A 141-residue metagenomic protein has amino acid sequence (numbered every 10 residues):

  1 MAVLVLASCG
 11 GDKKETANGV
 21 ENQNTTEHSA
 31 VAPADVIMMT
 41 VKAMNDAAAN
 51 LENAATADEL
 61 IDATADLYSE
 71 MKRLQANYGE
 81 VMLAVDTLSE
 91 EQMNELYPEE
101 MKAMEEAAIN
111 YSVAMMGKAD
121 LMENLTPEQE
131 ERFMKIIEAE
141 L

Functional and structural regions predicted by a protein language model:
V5-S8: C-terminal motif of bacterial Sec signal peptides marking the signal peptidase cleavage site
G11-D12, V20, E80, K118: Intrinsically disordered, low-complexity regions
K13-S69, I136-L141: Immediate post-signal-peptide N-terminus of mature secreted/exported proteins
A30-N50, N94-L141: C-terminal amphipathic alpha-helix
A48, M71-M82, A108, S112: A structural signal for well-ordered alpha-helices, especially hydrophobic packing surfaces of coiled-coils
A57-T64, L74-M101, K118-M122: Short, solvent-exposed, charged loop/turn and helix-capping segments that join or cap alpha-helices on peripheral
